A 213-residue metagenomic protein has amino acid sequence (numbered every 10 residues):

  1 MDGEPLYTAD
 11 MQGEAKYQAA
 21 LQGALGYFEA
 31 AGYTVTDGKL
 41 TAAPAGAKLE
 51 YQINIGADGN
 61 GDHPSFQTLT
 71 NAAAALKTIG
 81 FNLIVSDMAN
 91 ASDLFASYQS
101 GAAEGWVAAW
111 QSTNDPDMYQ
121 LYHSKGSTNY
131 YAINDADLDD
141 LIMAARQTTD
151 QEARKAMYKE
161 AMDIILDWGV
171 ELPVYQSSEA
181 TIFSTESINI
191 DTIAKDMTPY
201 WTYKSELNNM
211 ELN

Functional and structural regions predicted by a protein language model:
M1-Q22, D37-K48, A96-G101, Y119-Q147 (+1 more regions): Short, solvent-exposed loop/beta-turn-alpha elements that line the ligand-binding surface or hinge of extracytoplasmic
D2-E4, G13-Y17, L21, A31-A109: Ligand/substrate-recognition segments at binding pockets and active sites
Q18-F28, F66-A73, A91, F95 (+5 more regions): Extracytoplasmic/secreted envelope proteins and their assembly/folding machinery, especially bacterial periplasmic
A31-D58, T149-T185: Bilobed periplasmic-binding protein-like "clamshell/Venus-flytrap" ligand-binding domains
G32-V35, L76, G80, A102 (+5 more regions): Alpha-helix capping/termination and helix-coil
T70-G80, R146-Q147, E152-K159, Y203-N213: Conserved C-terminal helix/tail region of periplasmic/extracytoplasmic solute-binding proteins
S92-S124, I165-W168: Pocket-flanking alpha-helical
